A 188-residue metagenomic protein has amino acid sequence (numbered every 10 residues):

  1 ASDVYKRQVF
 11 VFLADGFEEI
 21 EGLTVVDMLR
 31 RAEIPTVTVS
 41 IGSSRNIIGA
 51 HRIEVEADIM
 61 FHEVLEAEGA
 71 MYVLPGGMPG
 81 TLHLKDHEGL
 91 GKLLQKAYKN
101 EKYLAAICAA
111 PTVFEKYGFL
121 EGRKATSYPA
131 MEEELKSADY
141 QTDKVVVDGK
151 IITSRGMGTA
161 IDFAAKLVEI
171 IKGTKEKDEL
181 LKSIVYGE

Functional and structural regions predicted by a protein language model:
A1-Y5: Short, small-residue-biased leader/transition segments that mark boundaries at the very start of proteins
R7-V11, F17, R31-S40, A57-E188: Active-site-adjacent pocket-lining segments in enzyme domains
F17-E21, N46: Short N-terminal binding/cap micro-motifs at the start of the first secondary-structure element
E21-R31: Short, solvent-exposed amphipathic alpha-helices that sit in or adjacent to ligand/effector-binding or catalytic
L23, S40-S43: Short glycine/proline-centered loop/turn elements that form peptide/ligand docking sites
I48-D58: A cross-family phosphate/adenosyl-ligand binding-site feature
